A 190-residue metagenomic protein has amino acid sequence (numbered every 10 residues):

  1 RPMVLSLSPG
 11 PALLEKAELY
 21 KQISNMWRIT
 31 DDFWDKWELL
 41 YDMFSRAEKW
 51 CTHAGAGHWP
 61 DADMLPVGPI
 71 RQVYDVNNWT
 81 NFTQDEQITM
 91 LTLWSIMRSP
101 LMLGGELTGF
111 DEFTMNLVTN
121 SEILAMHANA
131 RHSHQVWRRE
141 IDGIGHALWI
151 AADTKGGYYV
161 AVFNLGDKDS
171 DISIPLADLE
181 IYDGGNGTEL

Functional and structural regions predicted by a protein language model:
R1, E180-L190: Short, intrinsically disordered, charge-balanced linker/junction segments flanking boundaries in proteins
P2-E106: Glycan-recognition surfaces
L5-L7, W27, L65, I96 (+5 more regions): Generic structural hydrophobic/aromatic packing signal, biased to beta-strands
E18, D31-D35, I123-L124, N129-A130 (+3 more regions): Mature, folded catalytic cores of secreted/periplasmic enzymes
L19-Q22, T89, T119, I141-G143 (+2 more regions): A generic structural signal for short, non-catalytic loop/turn and secondary-structure boundary residues
N78-N81, N120, N186: N-linked glycosylation sites
T89-E140: Catalytic cores of secreted or luminal carbohydrate-active enzymes
W94-M97, M102-G104, E140-D183: Carbohydrate-binding surface patches
